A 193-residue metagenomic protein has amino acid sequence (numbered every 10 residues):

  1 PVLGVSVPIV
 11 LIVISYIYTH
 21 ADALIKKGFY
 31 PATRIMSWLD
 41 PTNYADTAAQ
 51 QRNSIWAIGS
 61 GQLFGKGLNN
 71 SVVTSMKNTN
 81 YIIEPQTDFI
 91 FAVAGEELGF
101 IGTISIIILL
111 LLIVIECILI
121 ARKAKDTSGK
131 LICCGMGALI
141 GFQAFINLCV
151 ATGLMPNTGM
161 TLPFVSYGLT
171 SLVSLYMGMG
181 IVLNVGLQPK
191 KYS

Functional and structural regions predicted by a protein language model:
P1-V2, D126-L131, G159: Membrane-water interface of transmembrane alpha-helices in multipass transporters/channels
V2-V10, C134-I140: Small-residue-enriched core segments of transmembrane alpha-helices in multipass membrane transport and channel
G4, P8-I9, I104-L112, Y176 (+1 more regions): Generic alpha-helical transmembrane segments of integral inner-membrane proteins, especially permease/transport modules
G4-T103, T127-S128: Hydrophobic, glycine- and aromatic-enriched re-entrant/interface helices and adjoining loop segments
Y18-D22, Q86-F91, V114-K123, N147-L154 (+1 more regions): Transmembrane helix-loop junctions in multi-pass membrane proteins
V93-E96, M136-I140, F164, G168: Transmembrane helix-bundle signature of multi-pass membrane transporters/permeases
F100-A144: Hydrophobic transmembrane alpha-helices and their immediate junctions
Q143-S193: A juxtamembrane structural motif centered on a specific transmembrane helix
